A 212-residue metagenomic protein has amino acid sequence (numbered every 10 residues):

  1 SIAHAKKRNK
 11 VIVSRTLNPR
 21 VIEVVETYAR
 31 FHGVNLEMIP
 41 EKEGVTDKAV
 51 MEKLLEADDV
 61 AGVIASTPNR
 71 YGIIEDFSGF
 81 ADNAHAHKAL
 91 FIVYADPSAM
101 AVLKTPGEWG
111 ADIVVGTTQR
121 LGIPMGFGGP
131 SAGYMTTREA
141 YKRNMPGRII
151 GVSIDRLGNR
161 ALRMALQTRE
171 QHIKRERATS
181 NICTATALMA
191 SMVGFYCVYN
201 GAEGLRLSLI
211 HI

Functional and structural regions predicted by a protein language model:
I2-A161: Conserved PLP-enzyme active-site core in the AAT-like
Y141-S208: Mobile "lid/hinge" segments at catalytic clefts and subdomain interfaces of large enzymes
I210-I212: Conserved small/polar residues in nucleotide/adenosyl-binding loops
